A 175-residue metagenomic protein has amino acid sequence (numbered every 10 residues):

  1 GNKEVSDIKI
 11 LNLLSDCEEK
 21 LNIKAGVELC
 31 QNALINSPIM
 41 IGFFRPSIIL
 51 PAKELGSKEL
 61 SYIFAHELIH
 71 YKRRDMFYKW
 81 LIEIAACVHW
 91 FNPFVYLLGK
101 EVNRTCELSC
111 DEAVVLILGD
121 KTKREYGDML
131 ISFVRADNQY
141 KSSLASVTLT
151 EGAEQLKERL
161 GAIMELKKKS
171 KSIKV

Functional and structural regions predicted by a protein language model:
G1-V175: Membrane-embedded and juxtamembrane structural elements of multi-pass membrane proteins
